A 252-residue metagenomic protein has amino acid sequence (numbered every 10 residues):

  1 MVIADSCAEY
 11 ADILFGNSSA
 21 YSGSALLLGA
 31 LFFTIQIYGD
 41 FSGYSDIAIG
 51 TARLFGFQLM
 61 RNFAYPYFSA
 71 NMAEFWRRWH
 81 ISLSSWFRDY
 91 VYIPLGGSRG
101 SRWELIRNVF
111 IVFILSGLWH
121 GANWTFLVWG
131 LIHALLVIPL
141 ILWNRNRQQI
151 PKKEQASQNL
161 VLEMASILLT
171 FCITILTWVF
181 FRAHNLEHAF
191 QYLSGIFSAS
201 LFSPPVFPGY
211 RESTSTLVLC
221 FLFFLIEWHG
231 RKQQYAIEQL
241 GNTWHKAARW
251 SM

Functional and structural regions predicted by a protein language model:
M1-F224, W228-M252: Membrane-embedded transmembrane alpha-helical bundles that form the catalytic cores of multi-pass lipid-modifying
